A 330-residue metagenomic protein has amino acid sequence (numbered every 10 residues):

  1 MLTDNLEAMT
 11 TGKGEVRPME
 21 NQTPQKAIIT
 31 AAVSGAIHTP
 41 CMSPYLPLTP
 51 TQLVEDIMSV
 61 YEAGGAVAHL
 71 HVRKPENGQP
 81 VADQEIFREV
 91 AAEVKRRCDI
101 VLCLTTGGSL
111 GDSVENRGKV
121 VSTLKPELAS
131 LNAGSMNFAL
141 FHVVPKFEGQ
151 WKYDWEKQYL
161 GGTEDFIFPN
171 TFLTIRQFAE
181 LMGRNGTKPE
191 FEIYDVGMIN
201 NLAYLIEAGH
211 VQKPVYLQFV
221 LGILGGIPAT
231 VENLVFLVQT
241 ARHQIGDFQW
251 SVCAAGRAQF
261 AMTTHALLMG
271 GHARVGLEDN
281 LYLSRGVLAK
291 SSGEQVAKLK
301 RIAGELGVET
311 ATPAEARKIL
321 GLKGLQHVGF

Functional and structural regions predicted by a protein language model:
M19-Y45, E148-W155, G161: N-terminal small/glycine-rich loop or linker at the start of catalytic domains across soluble metabolic enzymes
A36-V54, T106-V114, E164-P169, E190 (+2 more regions): Active-site mouth loops of central-metabolism enzymes
C41, A66-F87, V220-G225, L281-R285: Glycine-rich, proline-tolerant flexible connector loops at the mouths of alpha/beta enzymes
L53, V60, H71, A129 (+3 more regions): Conserved, mostly hydrophobic/aromatic
Q79-L104, F178, L237-I245, Q295-A303: Alpha-helix-loop-beta-strand connector modules within alpha/beta enzyme cores
Q84-P169: Active-site beta->alpha loop and helix N-cap motifs at the rims of alpha/beta catalytic domains
S130-E278: Catalytic alpha/beta core domains of metabolic enzymes, predominantly
A297, R301-F330: Mid-to-C-terminal alpha-helical segments outside catalytic/metal-binding sites
